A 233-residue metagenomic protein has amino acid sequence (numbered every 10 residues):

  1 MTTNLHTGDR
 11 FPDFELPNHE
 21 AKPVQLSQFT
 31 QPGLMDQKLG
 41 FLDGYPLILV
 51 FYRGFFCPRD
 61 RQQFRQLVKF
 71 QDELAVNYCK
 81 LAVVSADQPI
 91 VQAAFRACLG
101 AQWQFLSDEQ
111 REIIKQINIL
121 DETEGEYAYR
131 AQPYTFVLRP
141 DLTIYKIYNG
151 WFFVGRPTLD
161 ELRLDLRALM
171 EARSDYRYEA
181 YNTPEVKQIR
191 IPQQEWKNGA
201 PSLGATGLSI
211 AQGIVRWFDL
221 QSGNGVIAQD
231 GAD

Functional and structural regions predicted by a protein language model:
M1-P201: Chalcogenol-based redox active-site neighborhoods
Q28, I227-Q229: Residue-level recognition of conserved beta-strand positions in structured domain cores
G207-Q221: Structural detector for short beta-strands of small beta-barrel domains
Q221-I227: Short aromatic-glycine-enriched beta-strand elements
A232-D233: A short macromolecule-binding patch
